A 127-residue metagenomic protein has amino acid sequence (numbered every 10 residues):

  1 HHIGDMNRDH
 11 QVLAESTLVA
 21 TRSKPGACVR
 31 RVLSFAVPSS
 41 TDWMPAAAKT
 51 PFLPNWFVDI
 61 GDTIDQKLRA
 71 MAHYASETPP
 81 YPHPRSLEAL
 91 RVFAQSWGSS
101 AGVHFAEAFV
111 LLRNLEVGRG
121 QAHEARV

Functional and structural regions predicted by a protein language model:
H1-V127: Metal-dependent de-N-acetylase/amidase catalytic core
